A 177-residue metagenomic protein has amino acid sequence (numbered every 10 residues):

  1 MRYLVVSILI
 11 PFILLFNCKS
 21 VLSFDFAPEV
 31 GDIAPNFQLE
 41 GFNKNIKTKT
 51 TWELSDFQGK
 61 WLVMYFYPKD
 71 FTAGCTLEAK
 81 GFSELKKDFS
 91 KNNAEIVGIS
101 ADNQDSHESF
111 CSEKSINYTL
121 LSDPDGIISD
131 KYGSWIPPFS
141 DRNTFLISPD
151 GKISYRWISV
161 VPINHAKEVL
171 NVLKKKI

Functional and structural regions predicted by a protein language model:
S7-N17: Bacterial N-terminal signal peptides
F16-G41, S55: N-proximal helix/coil linker or "cap" segments that precede and/or mark the start of modular domains
P35, W61-V63, D141-N143: Short loop/turn microsegments at loop-to-beta-strand junctions
Q38-W61: A short beta-strand-turn-helix
K60-L62, Y67-F71, N103: Short pre-active-site segment immediately N-terminal to redox-active cysteine/selenocysteine motifs in thiol-based
F66-K87: Conserved redox-active cysteine motifs that mediate thiol-disulfide chemistry, especially di-cysteine Cys-X(1-2)-Cys
V97, E108-N143, P149: Short, internal strand/loop/helix patches that form the active-site neighborhood or redox-interaction surface
S140-I177: Thiol-/selenol-based redox modules, centered on thioredoxin-like and closely related oxidoreductase domains
